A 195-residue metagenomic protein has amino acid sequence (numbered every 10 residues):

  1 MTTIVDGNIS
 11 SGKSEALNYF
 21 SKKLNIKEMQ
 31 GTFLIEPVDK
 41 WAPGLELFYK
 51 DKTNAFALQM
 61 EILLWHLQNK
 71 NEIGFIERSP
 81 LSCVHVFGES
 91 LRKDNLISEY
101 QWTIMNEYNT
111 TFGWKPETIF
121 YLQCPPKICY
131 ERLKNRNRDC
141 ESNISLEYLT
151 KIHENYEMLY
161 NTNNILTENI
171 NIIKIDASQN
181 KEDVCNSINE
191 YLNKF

Functional and structural regions predicted by a protein language model:
V5: Hydrophobic anchor at the beta1->P-loop junction of P-loop NTPases
I9: The conserved Walker
K13: Conserved lysine of the Walker
A16, F20: Hydrophobic positions on the alpha1 helix immediately C-terminal to the Walker A/P-loop
K22-W65: Conserved substrate/cofactor phosphate-moiety recognition/catalytic segment in nucleotide-dependent phosphotransferases
K23, Y130-F195: NTP-dependent small-molecule kinase module
K52, L58-M60, W65, K70-D94 (+2 more regions): Flexible phosphate-sensing "switch/lid" loops adjacent to ATP/NTP-binding sites across phosphate-transfer
V86-N155: A glycine- and Lys/Arg-enriched "phosphate-lid" helix/loop adjacent to the NTP-binding pocket of small-molecule kinases
